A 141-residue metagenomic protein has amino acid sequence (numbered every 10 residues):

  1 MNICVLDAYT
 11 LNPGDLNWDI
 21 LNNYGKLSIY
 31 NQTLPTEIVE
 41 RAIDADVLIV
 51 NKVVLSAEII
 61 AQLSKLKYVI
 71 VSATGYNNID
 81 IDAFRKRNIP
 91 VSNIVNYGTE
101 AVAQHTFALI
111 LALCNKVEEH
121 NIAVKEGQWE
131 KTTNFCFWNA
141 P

Functional and structural regions predicted by a protein language model:
M1-A45: N-terminal glycine-/charge-rich "phosphate-binding" loop or analogous flexible N-terminal tail
S28-T33, V50-K52, K125-C136: Short gly/ser/thr-rich secondary-structure transition/capping motifs
L34-I38, V54-I59: Short acidic active-site motifs
R41-A42, I60-L63: A short, aliphatic-rich alpha-helical micro-motif
N77-I89: Rossmann-fold NAD(P)-binding glycine/threonine-rich loop
R87-I89, V95-P141: Phosphate-binding beta-alpha-beta segment of Rossmann-like dinucleotide-binding domains, i.e., the NAD(P)
